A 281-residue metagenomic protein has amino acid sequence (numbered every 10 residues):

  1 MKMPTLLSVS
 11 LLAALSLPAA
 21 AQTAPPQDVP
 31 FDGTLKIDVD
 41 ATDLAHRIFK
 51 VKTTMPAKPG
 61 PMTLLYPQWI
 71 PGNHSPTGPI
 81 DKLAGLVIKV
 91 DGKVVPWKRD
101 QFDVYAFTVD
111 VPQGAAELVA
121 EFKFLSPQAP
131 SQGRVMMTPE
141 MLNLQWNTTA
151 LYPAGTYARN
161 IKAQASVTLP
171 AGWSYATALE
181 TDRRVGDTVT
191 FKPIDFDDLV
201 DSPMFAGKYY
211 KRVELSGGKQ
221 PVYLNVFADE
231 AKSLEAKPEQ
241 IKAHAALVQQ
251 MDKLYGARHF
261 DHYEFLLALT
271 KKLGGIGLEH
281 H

Functional and structural regions predicted by a protein language model:
M3-A20: Gram-negative bacterial Sec-dependent N-terminal signal peptides
T23-W69: Early extracytoplasmic/domain-onset interaction patches
L35-I37, F49-T53, L118-A120, A163-A165 (+1 more regions): Hydrophobic residues positioned within well-ordered beta-strands of beta-sheet architectures
A41-T42, H46, G72-T138: A surface-exposed beta-strand-loop module
F49-I80, Y152-G155, R159-P170: Surface-exposed beta-strand/loop patches in extracellular or lumenal glycoproteins
T53, R212-H281: Juxtacatalytic substrate-recognition/specificity segment
P79-G85, T149-A150, N160-A176, E180 (+2 more regions): Zn2+-dependent metallopeptidase catalytic core
E121-Y210: Extended, low-hydrophobicity, Ser/Thr/Pro/Gly-biased non-transmembrane segments
